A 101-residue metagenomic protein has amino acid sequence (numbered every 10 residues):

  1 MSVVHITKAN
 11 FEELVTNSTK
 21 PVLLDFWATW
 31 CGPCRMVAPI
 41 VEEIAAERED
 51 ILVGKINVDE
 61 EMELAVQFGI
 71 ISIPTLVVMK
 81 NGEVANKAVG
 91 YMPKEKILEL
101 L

Functional and structural regions predicted by a protein language model:
S2, T7, W27, L52-G54: Conserved Rossmann-like nucleotide-binding pocket used by diverse enzymes that bind dinucleotide cofactors
V3-V22, M62: A short beta-strand-turn-helix
T7, N57-D59, Y91: Conserved acidic residues
T19, F26-W30, S72: Short pre-active-site segment immediately N-terminal to redox-active cysteine/selenocysteine motifs in thiol-based
T19-P21, M36-I56, E60-M62: Conserved helix-turn-beta segment immediately C-terminal to the redox Cys motif in thioredoxin-like folds
V22, M62, F68-V77, M92-E95: Structural micro-motif
F26-I40: Conserved redox-active cysteine motifs that mediate thiol-disulfide chemistry, especially di-cysteine Cys-X(1-2)-Cys
V77-L101: Non-catalytic, surface beta->alpha helical segment in thiol-disulfide oxidoreductase systems
